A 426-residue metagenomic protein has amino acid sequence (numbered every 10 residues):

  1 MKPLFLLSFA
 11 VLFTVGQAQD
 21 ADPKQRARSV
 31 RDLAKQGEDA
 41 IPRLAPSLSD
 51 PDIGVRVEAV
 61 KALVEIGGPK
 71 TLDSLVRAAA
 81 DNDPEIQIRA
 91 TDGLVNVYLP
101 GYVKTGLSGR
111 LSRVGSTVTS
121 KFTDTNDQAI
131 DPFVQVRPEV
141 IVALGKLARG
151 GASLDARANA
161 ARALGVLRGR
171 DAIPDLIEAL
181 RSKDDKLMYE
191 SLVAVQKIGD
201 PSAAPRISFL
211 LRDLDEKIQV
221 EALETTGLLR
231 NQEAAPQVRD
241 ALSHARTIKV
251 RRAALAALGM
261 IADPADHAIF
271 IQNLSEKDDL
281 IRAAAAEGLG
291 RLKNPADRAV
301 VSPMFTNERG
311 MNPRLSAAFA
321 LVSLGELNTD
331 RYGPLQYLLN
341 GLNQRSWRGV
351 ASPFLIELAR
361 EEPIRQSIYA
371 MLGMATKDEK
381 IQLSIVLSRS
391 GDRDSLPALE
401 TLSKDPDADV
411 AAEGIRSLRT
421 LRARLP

Functional and structural regions predicted by a protein language model:
P3-L12: Sec-dependent N-terminal signal peptides
V11-Q17, G37-S49, G68-A80, P100-T119 (+10 more regions): Amphipathic alpha-helical scaffolding segments comprising HEAT/armadillo-like alpha-solenoid repeats
T14-E58, A62: N-terminal segments that cap or nucleate solenoid repeat domains
P23-K24, E38, I53-G54, P69 (+16 more regions): Alpha-helix N-cap/helix-start positions at coil->helix boundaries
L33-G37, L63, G67, L94 (+19 more regions): Alpha-solenoid repeat junctions
T123, D127, K146, S153-N159 (+9 more regions): Solenoidal tandem-repeat scaffolds enriched in leucines and small polar residues
S403, D407-P426: Eukaryotic acidic, Ser/Thr-rich intrinsically disordered low-complexity regions
